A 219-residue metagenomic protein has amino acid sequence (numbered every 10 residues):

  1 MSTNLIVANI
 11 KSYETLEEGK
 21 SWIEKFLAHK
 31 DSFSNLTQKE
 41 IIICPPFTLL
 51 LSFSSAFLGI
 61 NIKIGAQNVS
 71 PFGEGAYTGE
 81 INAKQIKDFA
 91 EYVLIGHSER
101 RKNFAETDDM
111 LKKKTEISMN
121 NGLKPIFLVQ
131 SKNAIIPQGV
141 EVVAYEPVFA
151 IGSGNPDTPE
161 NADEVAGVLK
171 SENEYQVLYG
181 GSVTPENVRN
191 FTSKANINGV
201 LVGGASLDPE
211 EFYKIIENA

Functional and structural regions predicted by a protein language model:
M1-A219: Active-site loop-to-helix "anion-binding N-cap" substructures in soluble metabolic enzymes
